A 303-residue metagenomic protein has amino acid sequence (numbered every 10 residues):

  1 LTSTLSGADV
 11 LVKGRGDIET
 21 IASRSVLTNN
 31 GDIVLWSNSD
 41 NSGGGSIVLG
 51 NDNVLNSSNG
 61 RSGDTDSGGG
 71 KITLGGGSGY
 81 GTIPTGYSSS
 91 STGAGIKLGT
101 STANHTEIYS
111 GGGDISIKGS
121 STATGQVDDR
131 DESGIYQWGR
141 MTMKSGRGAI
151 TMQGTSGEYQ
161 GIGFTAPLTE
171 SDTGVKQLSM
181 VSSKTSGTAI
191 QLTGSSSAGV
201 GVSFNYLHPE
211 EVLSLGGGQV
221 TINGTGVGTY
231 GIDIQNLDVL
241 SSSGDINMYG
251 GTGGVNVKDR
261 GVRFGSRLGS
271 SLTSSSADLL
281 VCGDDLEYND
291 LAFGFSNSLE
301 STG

Functional and structural regions predicted by a protein language model:
L1-S6, G16-L27, D32-V34, S39-L49 (+20 more regions): Extracellular beta-strand scaffolds
S298-G303: Short, intrinsically disordered, charge-balanced linker/junction segments flanking boundaries in proteins
